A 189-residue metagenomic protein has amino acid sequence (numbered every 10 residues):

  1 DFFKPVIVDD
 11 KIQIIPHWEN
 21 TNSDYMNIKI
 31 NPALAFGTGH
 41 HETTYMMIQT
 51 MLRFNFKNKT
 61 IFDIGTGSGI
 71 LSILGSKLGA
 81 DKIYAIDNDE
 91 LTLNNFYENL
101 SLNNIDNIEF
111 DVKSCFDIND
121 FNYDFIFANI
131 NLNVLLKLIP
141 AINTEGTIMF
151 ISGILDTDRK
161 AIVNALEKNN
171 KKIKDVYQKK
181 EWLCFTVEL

Functional and structural regions predicted by a protein language model:
D1-N22: N-terminal auxiliary segments of SAM/dcSAM-dependent transferases
T21, G37, N133: Active-site beta-alpha loop architecture of Rossmann-like, nucleotide-cofactor-dependent enzymes
M26-P32: A short, charged helix-loop
L34, T38-C115: Conserved SAM/SAH cofactor-binding pocket of Class I
N88-L189: S-adenosylmethionine
